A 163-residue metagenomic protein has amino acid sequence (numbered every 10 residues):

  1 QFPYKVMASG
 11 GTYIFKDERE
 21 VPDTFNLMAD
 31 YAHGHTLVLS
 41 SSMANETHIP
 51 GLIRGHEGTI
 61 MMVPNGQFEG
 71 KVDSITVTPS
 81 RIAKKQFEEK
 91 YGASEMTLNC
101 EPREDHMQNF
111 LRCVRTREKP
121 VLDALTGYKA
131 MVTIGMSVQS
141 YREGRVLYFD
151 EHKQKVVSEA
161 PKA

Functional and structural regions predicted by a protein language model:
Q1-K71, T78-R81, E88-L125, K129-A163: Contiguous beta-strand/loop segments that form the cofactor/metal-binding neighborhood of enzyme cores
